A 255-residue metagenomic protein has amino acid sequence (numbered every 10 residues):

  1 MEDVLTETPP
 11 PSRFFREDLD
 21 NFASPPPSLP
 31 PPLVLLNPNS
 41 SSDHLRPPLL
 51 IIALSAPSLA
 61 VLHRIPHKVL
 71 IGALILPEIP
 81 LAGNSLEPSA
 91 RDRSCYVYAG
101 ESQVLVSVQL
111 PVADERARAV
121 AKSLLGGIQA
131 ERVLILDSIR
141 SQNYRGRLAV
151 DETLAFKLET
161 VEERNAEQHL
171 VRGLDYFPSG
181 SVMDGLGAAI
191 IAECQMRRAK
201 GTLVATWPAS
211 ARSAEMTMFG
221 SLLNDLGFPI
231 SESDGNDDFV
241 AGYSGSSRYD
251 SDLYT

Functional and structural regions predicted by a protein language model:
M1-V133, S138-L148, M196, P229-S233 (+1 more regions): N-terminal catalytic or cofactor-binding beta/alpha core of small enzyme domains
G146, D151-T255: C-terminal folded domains that constitute the principal catalytic or ligand-binding module of multi-domain proteins
